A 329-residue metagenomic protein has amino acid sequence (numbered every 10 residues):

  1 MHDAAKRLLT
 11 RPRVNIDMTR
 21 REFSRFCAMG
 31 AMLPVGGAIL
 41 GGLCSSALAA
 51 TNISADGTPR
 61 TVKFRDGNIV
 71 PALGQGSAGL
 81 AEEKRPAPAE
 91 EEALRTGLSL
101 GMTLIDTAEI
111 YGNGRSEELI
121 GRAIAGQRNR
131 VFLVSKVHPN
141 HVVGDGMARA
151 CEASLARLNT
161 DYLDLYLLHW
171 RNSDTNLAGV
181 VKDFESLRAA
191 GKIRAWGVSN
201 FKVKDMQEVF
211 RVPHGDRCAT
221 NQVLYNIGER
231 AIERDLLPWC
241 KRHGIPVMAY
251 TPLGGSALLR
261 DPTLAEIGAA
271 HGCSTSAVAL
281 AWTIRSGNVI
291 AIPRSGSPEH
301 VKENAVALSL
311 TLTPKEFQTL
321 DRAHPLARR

Functional and structural regions predicted by a protein language model:
M1-E22: N-terminal secretory signal peptides
D17-R25, L33-N52: N-terminal twin-arginine translocation
L40-L73, K315: C-terminal segment of N-terminal export signals and the immediately downstream linker at the start of the mature
S54, R171-R329: Beta/alpha (TIM)-barrel catalytic core signal, keyed to glycine-rich beta->alpha loops juxtaposed to Asp/Glu that bind
F64-R65, G121-R128, L155-N159, F210-H214 (+1 more regions): Acidic (Asp/Glu)-rich catalytic clusters
V70-G74, L104, R130-V134, Y162-L167 (+4 more regions): Structural preference for beta-strand elements that scaffold enzyme active sites
K84-G97, V143-R157, M206: Short, acidic/polar
M147-L167, S186-A190, V212: CE4/NodB-like, metal-dependent polysaccharide N-deacetylase domain that modifies extracellular/periplasmic N-acetylated
